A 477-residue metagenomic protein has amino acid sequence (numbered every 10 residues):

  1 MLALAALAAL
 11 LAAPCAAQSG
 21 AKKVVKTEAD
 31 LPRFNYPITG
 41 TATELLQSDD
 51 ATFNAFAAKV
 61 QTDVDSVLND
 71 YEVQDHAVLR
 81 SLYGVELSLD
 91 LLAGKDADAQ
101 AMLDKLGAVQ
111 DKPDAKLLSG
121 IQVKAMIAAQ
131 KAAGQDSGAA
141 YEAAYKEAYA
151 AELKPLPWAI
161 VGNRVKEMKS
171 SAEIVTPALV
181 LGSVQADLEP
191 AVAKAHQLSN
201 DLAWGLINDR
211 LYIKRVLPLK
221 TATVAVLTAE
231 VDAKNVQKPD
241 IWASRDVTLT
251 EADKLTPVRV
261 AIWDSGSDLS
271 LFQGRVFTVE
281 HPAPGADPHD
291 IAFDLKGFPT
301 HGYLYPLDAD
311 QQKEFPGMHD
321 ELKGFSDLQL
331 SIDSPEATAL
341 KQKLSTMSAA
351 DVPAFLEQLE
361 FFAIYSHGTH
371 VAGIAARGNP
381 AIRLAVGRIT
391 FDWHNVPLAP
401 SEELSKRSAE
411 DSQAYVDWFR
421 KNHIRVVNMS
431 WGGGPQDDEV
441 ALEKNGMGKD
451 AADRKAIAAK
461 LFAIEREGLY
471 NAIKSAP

Functional and structural regions predicted by a protein language model:
L2-A12: Bacterial N-terminal signal peptides
A42-S48, L91, N163-E167, A172 (+4 more regions): Subtilisin-like peptidase catalytic core
D50-S66: Helix-turn-helix repeat elements of alpha-solenoid scaffolds
V67-H76: Flexible helix-coil transition and linker loops at the boundaries of alpha-helical arrays
Y83, D90-A93: Residue at a conserved register position within TPR or TPR-like alpha-solenoid repeats
K124-D136, Y145-R259, S265-R275, S334 (+3 more regions): Protease zymogen maturation seam
R245-I262, G266-R407: Subtilisin-like serine protease catalytic core
R420, I424-P477: Catalytic-core segments of hydrolase enzymes
